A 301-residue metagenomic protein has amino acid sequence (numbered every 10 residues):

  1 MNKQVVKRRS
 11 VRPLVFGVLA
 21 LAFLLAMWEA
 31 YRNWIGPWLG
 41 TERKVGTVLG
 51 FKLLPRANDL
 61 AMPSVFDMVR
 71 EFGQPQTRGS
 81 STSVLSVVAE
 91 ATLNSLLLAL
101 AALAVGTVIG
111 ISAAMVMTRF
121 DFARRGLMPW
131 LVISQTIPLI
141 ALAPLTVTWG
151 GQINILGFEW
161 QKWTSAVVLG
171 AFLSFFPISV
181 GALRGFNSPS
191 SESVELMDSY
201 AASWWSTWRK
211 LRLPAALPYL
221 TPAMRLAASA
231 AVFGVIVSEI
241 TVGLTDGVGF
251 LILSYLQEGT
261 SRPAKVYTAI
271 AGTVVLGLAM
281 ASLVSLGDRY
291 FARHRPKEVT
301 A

Functional and structural regions predicted by a protein language model:
M1-A22, S282-A301: Transmembrane alpha-helical segments of polytopic membrane transport and secretion proteins
V11-L39: N-terminal signal-anchor transmembrane alpha helix
G36-L103: Periplasmic/extracellular loop-to-transmembrane helix junction in inner-membrane transport proteins
L98-L131: Transmembrane-helix boundary motif in ABC transporter permease subunits
M128-P177, R184-G185: Generic hydrophobic transmembrane alpha-helix motif, especially the helices
G181-L220: Short cytoplasmic-facing helical segments at TM-TM junctions of multi-pass membrane proteins
W204-S238, T268: Transmembrane alpha-helices
V248-D288: Hydrophobic alpha-helical transmembrane segments of polytopic membrane proteins
